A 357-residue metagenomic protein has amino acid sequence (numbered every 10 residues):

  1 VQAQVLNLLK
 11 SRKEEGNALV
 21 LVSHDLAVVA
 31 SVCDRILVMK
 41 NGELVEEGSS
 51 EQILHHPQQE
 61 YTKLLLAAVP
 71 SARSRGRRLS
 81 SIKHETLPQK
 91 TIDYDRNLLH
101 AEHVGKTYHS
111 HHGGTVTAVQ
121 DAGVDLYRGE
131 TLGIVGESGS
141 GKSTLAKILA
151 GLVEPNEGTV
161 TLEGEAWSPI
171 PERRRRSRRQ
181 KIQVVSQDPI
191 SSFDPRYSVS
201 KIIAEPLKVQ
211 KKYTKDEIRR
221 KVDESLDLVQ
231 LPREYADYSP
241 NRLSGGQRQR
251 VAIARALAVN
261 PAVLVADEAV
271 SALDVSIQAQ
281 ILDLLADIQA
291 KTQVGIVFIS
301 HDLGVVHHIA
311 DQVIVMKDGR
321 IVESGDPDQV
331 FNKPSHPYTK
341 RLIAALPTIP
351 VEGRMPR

Functional and structural regions predicted by a protein language model:
E14, Q52-P57, H112-G113, W167-Q183 (+2 more regions): ABC ATPase NBD coupling module
S50-H100, H109-H111, T115, P327-R357: Short catalytic/signature loops enriched in Gly
A150: Helix-to-loop junction immediately C-terminal to a conserved catalytic motif
G158-W167: Conserved ABC transporter NBD signature motif
E217-E234, I343-A344: Conserved ABC ATPase "signature" region
S239-L243, Q247: Conserved ABC ATPase signature
